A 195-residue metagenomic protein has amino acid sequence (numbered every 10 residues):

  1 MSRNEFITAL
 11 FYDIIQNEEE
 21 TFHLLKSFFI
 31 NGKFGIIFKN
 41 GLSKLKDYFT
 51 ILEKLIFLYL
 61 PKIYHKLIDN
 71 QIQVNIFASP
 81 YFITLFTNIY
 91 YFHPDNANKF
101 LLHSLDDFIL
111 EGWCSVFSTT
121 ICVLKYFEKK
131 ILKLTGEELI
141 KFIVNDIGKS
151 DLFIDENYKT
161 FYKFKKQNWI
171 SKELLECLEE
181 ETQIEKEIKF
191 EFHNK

Functional and structural regions predicted by a protein language model:
M1-K149, F153: Internal, helix-rich recognition cores of eukaryotic regulatory domains
G136-K195: C-terminal, extended alpha-helical scaffolding domains
